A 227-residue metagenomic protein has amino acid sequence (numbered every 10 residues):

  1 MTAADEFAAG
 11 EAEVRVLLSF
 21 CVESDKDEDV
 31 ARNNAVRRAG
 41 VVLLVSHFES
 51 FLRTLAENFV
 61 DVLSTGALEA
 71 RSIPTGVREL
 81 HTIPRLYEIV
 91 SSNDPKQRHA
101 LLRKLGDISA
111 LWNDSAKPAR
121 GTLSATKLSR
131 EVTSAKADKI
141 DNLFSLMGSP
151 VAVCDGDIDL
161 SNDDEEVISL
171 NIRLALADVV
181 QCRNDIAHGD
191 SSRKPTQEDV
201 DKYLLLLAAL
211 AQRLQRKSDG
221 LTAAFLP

Functional and structural regions predicted by a protein language model:
M1-A39, A56-F59, T65-L80: Charged alpha-helical initiation segments
M1-S19, D138-P227: Polyanionic, low-complexity intrinsically disordered segments
V30, N34-V41, S169, R193 (+1 more regions): Active-site oxyanion-binding pockets that recognize sulfate/phosphate
N34-A35, P95, V180: Short alpha-helical segments used as structural interaction elements across diverse proteins
V41, E49-S50: Long, contiguous alpha-helical bundle segments
S46: Phosphate-binding glycine-rich loops of NTP-binding sites
F51-L55: Extended, well-ordered alpha-helical segments in internal regulatory regions
A56-D164: Helix-loop junctions and short alpha-helical segments
